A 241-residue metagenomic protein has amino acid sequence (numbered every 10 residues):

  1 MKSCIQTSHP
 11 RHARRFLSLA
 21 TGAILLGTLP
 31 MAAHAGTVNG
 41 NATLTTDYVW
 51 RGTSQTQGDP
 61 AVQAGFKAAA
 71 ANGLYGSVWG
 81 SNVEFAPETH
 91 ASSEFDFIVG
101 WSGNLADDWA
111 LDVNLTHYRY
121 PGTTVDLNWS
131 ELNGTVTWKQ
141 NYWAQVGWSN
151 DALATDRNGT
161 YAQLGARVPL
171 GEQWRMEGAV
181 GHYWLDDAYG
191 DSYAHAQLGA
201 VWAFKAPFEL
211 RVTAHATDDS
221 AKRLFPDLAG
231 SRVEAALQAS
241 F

Functional and structural regions predicted by a protein language model:
M1-T37: Cleavable N-terminal export/targeting peptides
H34-E84, R232, Q238: Short glycine/proline- and aromatic-enriched beta-strand/turn motifs that initiate or cap beta-hairpins
G36, G58-V62, A91-F95, D126-L132 (+3 more regions): Residues that define the transmembrane beta-barrel architecture of outer-membrane proteins
V38-G40, N72-V78, D107-V113, Q140-V146 (+3 more regions): Repeated loop/turn-to-beta-strand initiation elements of outer-membrane beta-barrel proteins
N41, G65-A69, G100-S102, T135-T137 (+4 more regions): Transmembrane beta-barrel domains of outer membrane proteins
L44-W50, G80-E84, G103, H117-P121 (+5 more regions): Transmembrane beta-strands of outer-membrane beta-barrel pores
T124-D186: Detector for outer-membrane/organellar transmembrane beta-barrel domains, recognizing the amphipathic beta-strand
V168, L198-E209, D227-F241: Outer-membrane beta-barrel "beta-signal"
